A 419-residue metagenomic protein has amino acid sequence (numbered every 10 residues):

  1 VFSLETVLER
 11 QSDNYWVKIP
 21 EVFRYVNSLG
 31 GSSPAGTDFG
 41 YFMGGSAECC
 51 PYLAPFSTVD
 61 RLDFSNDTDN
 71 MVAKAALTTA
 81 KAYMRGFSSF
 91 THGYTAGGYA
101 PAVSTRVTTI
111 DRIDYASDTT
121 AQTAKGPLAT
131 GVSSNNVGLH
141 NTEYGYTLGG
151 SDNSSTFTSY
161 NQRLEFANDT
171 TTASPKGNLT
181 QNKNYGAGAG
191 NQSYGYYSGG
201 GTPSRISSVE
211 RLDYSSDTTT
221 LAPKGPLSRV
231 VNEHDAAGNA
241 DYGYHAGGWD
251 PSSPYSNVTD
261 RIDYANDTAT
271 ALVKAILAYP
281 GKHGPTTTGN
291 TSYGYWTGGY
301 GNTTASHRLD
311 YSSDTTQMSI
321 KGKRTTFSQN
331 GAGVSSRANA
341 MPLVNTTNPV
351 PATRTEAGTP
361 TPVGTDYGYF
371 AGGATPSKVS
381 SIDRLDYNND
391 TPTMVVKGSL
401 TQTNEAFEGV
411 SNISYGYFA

Functional and structural regions predicted by a protein language model:
V1-A419: Polar, enzyme-active/binding microenvironments
